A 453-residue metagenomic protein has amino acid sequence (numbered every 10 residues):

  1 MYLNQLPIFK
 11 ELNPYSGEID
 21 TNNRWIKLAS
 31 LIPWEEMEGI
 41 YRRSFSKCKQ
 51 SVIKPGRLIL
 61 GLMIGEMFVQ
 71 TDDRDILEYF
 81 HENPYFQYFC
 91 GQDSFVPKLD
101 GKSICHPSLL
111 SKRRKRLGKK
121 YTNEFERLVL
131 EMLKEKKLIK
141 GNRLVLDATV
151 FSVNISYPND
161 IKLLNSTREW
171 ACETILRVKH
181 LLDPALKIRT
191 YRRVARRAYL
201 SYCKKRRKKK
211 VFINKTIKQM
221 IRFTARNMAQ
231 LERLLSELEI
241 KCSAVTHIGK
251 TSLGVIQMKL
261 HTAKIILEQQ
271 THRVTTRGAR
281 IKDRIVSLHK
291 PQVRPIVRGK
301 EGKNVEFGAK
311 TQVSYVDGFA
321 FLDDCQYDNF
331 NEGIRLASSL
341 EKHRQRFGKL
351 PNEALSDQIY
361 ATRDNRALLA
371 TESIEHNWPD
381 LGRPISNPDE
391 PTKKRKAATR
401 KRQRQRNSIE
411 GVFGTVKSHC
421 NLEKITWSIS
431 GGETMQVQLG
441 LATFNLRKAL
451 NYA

Functional and structural regions predicted by a protein language model:
M1-P33, R42: Charged, often Cys/His-bearing segments associated with DNA-binding zinc-finger transcription factors
N23, L62, I76-L77, D100 (+9 more regions): Short, conserved catalytic/metal-binding motifs centered on acidic residues
R24-G61: Basic, short loop/linker segments at the boundary and entry of helix-turn-helix/winged-helix-like folds
S44-G56, V69-K115, K119-T122, K134: Trp/Phe/Arg-rich N-terminal binding region typifying the photolyase-homology
K49-K54, P84, L355-R363, R383-P384: Acidic, metal-coordinating catalytic cores used for nucleic-acid/nucleotide bond scission and strand-transfer chemistry
D93-K290: Active-site- or DNA-interface-adjacent structural scaffold in DNA-acting proteins
K300-R346: Electropositive, glycine- and tryptophan-enriched low-complexity nucleic-acid-binding patches
Q358-T426, G431: Helix-centered, glycine/charged polyanion-binding patches within enzymatic domains that contact phosphate-containing
